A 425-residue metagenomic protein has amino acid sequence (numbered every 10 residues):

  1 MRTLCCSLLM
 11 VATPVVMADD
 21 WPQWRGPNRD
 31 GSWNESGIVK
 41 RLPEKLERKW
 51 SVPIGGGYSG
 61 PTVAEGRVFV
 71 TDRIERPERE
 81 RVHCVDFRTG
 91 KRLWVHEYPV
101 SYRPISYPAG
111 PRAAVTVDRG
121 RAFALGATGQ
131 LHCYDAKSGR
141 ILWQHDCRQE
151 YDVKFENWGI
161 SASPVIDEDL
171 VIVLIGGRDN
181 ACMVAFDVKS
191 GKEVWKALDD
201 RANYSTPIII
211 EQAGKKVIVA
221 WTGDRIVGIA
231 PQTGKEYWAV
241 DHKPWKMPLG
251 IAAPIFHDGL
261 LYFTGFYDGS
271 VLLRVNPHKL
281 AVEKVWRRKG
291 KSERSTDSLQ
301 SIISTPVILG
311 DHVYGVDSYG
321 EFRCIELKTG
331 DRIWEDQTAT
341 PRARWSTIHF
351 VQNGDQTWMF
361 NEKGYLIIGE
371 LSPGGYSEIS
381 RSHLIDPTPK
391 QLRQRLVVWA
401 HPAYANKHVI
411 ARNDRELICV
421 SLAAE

Functional and structural regions predicted by a protein language model:
M1-S7: Sec-dependent signal peptide recognition, specifically the positively charged N-region followed immediately by
S7, V16-M17: Short intrinsically disordered, low-complexity segments
A12-T13: N-terminal signal peptide c-region/cleavage motif recognized by signal peptidases
M17-E425: Noncatalytic, solvent-exposed loop/strand surfaces of beta-propeller-type extracellular/periplasmic domains
